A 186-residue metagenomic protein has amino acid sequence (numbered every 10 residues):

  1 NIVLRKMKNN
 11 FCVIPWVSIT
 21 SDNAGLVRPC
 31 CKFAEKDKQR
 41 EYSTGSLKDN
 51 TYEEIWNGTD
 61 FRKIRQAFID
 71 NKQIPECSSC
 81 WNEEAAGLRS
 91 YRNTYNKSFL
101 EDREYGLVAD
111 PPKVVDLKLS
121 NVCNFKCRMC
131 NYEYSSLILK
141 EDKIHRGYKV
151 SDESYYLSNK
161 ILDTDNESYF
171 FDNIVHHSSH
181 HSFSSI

Functional and structural regions predicted by a protein language model:
N1, I19, I64-I69, Y156-L157 (+2 more regions): Generic hydrophobic, helix-prone segments enriched in Leu/Val/Ile
N1-I2, A24, K48-T51, I161 (+2 more regions): N-terminal targeting leaders only when they are immediately followed by extended low-complexity/repeat-rich tracts
N1-R5, Y134: N-terminal amphipathic/basic-hydrophobic helices that include classical n-h-c signal peptides and signal-anchor
L4-S98, P111-V114: Accessory C-terminal segments flanking Radical SAM cores
D37-T44, E84-I186: Conserved alpha-helical substructure of the radical SAM core
